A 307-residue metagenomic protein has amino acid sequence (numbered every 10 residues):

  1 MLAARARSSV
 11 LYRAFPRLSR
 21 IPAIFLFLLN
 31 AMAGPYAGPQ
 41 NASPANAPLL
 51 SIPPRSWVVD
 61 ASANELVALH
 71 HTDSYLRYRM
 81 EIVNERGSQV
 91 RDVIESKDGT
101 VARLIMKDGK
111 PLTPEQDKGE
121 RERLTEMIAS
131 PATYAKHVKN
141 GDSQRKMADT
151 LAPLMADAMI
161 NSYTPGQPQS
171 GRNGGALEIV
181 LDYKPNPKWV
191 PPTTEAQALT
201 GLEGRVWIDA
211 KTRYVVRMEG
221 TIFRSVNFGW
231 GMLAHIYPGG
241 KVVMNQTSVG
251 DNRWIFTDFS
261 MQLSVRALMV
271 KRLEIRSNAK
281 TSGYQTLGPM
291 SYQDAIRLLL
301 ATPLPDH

Functional and structural regions predicted by a protein language model:
M1-L18: N-terminal secretory signal peptides that target proteins for export/translocation
P22-A33: Bacterial N-terminal signal peptides
M32-A42: Signal peptide processing junction and immediate N-terminal pro/mature segment of secreted/exported proteins
Q40-E203, K211-V216, T221-G240, S248-G250 (+2 more regions): Structured extracytoplasmic
